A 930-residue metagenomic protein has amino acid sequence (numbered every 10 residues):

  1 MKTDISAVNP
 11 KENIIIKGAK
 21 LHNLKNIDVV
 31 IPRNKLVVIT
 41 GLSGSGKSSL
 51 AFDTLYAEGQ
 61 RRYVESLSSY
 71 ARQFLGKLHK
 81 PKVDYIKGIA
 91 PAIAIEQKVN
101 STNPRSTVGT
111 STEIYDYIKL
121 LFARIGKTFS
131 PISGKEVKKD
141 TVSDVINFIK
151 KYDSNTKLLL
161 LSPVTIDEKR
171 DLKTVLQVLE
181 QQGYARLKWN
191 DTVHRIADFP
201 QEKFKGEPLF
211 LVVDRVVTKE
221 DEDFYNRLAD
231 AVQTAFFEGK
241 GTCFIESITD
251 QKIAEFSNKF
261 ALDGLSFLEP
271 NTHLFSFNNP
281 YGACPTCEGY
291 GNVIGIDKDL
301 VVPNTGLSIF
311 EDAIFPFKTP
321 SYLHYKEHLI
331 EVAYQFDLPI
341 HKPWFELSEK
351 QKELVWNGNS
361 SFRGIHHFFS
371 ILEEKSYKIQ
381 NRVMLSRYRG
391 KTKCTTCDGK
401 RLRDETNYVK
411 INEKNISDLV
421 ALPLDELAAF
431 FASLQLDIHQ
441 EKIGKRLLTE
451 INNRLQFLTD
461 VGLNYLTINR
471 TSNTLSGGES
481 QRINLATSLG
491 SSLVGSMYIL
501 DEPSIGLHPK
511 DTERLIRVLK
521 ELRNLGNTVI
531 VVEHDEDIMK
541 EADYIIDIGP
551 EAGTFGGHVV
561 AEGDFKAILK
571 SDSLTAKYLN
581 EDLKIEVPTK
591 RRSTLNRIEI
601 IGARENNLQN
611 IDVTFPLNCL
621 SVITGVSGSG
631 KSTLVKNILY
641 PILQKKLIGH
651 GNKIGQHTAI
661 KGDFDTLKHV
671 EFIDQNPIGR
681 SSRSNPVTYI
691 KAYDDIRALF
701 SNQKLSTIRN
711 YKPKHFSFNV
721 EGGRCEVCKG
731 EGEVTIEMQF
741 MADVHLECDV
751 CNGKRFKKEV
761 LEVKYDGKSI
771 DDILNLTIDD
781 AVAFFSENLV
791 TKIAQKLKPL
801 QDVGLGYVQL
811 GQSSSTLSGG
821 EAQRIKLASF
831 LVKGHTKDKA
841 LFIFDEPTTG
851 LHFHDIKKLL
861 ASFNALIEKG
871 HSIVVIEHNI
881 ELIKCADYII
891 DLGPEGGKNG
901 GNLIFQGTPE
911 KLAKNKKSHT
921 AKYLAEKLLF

Functional and structural regions predicted by a protein language model:
M1-F930: Conserved phosphate-binding elements of NTP-dependent enzyme cores
